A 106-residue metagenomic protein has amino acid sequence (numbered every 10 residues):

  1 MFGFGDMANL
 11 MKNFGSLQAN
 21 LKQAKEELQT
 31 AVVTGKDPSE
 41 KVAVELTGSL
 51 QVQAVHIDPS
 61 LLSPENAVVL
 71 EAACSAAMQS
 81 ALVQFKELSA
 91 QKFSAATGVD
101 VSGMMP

Functional and structural regions predicted by a protein language model:
M1-T30, T34, Q84-P106: Long amphipathic alpha-helical segments used for membrane anchoring, targeting, substrate engagement, or oligomerization
D6, N66-A73, S89: Conserved acidic
F14, L50, C74: Residue-level signature of catalytic and energy-coupling elements of molecular machines, predominantly ATP/GTP-dependent
K36-V55: N-terminal intrinsically disordered, cationic/polar leader segments that include organellar targeting peptides
Q51-A67: A short interface-forming secondary-structure element
A54, S63, A73-A76, M104: Short, low-complexity, polar/charged sequence segments that are solvent-exposed and flexible
A73, A77-L88: Stable alpha-helical structural segments in soluble proteins, enriched in small hydrophobic residues
